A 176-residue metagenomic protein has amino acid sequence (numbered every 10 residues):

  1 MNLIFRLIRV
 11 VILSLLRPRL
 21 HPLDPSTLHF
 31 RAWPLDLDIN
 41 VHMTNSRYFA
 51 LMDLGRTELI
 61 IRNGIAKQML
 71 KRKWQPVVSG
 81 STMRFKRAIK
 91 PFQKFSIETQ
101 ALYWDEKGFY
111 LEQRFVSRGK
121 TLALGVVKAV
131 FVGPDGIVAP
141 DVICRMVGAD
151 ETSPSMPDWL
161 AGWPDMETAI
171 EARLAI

Functional and structural regions predicted by a protein language model:
M1-L16, P22, I89-S96, Q100-I176: HotDog/MaoC-like acyl-thioester-processing domains
I12-L20, G64-K71: Intrinsically disordered, low-complexity boundary segments flanking structured domains
D24-P34: Short amphipathic
T27, V78-G80, Y110: Short coil/loop residues immediately preceding or within conserved phosphate-binding loops of NTP-utilizing enzyme
D36-D38: Acidic, divalent-cation-chelating loop motifs in proteins
H42-F49, D53-R56: A short mixed-secondary-structure module that forms the rim of ligand-binding clefts
L59-Y103, V130: Hydrophobic beta-strand-centered segment that forms part of the acyl-chain substrate-binding groove
